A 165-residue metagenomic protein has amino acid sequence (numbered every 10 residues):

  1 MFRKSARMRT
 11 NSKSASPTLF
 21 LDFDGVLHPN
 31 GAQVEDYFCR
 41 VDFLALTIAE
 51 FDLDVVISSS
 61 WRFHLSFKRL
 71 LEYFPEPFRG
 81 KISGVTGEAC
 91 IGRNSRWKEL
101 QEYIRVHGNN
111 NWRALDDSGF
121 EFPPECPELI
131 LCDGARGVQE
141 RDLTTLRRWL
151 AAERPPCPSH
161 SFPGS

Functional and structural regions predicted by a protein language model:
F2-A15, L46, I104-G108: Short amphipathic alpha-helices and their capping/turn segments at secondary-structure boundaries
F2-R7, S60, A114-S118: Residue-level signal for functionally critical sites in structured catalytic/ligand-binding pockets
M8-T10, L44, I48, G119 (+1 more regions): Short, well-ordered helical secondary-structure segments
K13-I91: Alpha-helical substrate-recognition element adjacent to the catalytic core
E72-Y73, F78-S165: C-terminal cap/substrate-recognition subdomain and adjoining C-terminal extension of metal-dependent phosphatase-like
